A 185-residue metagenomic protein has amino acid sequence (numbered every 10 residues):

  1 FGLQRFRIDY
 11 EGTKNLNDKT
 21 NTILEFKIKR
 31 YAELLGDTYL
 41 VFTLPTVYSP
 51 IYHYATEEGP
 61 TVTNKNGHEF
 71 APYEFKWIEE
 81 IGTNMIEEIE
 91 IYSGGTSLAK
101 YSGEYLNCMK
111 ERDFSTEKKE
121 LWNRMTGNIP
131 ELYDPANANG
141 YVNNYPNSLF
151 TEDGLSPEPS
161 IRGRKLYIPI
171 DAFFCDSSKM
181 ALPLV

Functional and structural regions predicted by a protein language model:
F1-V185: Short, low-complexity Pro/Thr/Gly
